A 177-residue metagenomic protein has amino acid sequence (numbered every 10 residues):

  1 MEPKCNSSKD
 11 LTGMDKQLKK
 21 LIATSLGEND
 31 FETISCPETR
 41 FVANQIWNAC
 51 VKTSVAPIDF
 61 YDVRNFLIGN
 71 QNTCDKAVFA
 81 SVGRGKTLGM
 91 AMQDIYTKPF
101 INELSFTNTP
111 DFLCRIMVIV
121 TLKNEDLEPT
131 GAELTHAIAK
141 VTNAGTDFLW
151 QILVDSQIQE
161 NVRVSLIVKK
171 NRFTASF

Functional and structural regions predicted by a protein language model:
M1-F177: Tubulin/FtsZ superfamily GTPase core signature
